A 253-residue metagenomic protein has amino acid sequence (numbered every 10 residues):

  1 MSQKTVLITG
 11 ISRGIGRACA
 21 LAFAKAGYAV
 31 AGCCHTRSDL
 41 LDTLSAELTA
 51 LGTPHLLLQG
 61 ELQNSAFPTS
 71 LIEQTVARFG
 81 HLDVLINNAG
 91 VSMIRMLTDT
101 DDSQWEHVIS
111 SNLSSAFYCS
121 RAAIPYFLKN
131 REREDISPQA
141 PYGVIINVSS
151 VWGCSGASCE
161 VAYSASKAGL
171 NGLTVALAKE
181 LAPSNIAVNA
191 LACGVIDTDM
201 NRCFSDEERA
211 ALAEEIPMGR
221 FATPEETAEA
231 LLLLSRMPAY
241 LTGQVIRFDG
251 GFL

Functional and structural regions predicted by a protein language model:
A26-D42: Conserved glycine-rich Rossmann-like NAD(P)H-binding loop of the short-chain dehydrogenase/reductase
M96-L97, D101-I109, E208, L212: Substrate-binding pocket helix/loop in short-chain dehydrogenase/reductase
S120, S166: Active-site helix of classical SDR
P125, K179-P183: Alpha-helical segment proximal to the catalytic Tyr-Lys
S150: Residue(s) in the substrate-gating loop at a strand-loop-helix junction that position the organic substrate next
A182-A187, L241-G243: Short, small/polar-rich loop/turn modules that mediate ligand/substrate recognition or access, typified
R220-F248: C-terminal substrate-recognition "lid" of short-chain dehydrogenase/reductases
